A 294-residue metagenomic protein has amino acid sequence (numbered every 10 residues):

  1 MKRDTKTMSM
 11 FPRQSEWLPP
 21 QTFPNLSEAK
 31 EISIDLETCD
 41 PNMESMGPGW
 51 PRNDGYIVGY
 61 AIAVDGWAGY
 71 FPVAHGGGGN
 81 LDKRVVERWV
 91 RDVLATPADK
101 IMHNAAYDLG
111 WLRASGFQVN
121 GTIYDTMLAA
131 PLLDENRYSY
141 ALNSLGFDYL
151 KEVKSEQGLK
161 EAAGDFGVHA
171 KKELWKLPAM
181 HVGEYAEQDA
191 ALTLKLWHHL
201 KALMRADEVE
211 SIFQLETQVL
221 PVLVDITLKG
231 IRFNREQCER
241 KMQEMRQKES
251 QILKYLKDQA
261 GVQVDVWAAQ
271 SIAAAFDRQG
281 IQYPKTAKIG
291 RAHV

Functional and structural regions predicted by a protein language model:
M1-G76, N120, R137, D148-L150 (+1 more regions): Conserved "right-hand" nucleotidyltransferase catalytic core of DNA-directed polymerases
S33, A98-D108: Acidic beta-strand-to-loop metal/phosphate-binding motif
T38-D40, A106, L128: Short, glycine/acidic-enriched loop or turn micro-motifs at the edges of active sites
D65-K100, I231: Nucleic-acid-processing active sites and adjacent nucleic-acid-binding tracks, predominantly divalent metal-dependent
E87, S139-N143, A190: Amphipathic alpha-helical transducer elements in NTP-driven molecular machines
Y107-A114, A274-A275: Phosphate- and divalent-cation-binding pockets in alpha/beta enzyme and binding domains that engage nucleotide-derived
Q118-E135, L142-F147: Conserved beta-strand -> loop -> alpha-helix junction used to position metal-binding or nucleic-acid-contacting
